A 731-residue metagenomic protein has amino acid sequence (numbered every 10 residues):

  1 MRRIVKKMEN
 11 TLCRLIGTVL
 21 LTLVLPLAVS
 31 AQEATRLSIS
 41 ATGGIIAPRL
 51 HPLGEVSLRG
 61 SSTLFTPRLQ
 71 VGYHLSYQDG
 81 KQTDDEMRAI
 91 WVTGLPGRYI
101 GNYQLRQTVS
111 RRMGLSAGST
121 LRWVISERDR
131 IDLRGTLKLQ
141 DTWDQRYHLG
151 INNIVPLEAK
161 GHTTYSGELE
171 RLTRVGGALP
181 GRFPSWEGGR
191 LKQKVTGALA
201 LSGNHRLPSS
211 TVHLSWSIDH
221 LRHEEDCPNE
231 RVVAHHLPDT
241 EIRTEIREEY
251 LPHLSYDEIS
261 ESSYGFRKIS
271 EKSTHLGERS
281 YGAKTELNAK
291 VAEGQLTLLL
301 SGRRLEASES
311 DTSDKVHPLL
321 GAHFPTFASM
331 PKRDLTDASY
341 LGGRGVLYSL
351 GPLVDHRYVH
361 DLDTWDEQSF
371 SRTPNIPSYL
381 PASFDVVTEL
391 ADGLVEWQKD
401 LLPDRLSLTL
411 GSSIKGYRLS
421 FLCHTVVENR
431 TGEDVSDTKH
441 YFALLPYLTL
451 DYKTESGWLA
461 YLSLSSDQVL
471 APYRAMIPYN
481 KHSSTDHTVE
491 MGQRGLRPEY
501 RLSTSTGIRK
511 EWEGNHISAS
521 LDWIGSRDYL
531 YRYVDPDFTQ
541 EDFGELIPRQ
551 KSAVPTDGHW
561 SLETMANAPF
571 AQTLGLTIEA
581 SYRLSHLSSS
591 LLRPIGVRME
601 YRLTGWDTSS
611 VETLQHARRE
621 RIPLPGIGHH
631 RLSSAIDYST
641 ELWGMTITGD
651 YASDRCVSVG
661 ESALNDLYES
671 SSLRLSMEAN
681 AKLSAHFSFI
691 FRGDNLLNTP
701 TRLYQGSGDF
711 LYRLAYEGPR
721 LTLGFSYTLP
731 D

Functional and structural regions predicted by a protein language model:
A31, I595-V597, Y651-S658, N680-D731: C-terminal beta-signal and adjacent terminal beta-strands/loops of Gram-negative outer-membrane beta-barrel proteins
Q32-T35, T63-L69, E127-R128, P208-S215 (+8 more regions): Short loop/turn motifs that connect adjacent beta-strands in outer-membrane beta-barrel proteins
I46-R49, T164-G181, I242-K268, L319-A382 (+1 more regions): Flexible glycine-rich, low-complexity coil/linker segments exposed to the extracellular/periplasmic environment
H51-P156, P184, K194-L201, L448: Transmembrane beta-barrel wall of Gram-negative outer-membrane proteins
Q104, V124, L139-Y147, R267-S270 (+3 more regions): Signature of Gram-negative outer-membrane beta-barrel scaffolds
G181-A198, Q468-S526, I547-R583, L624-H630 (+1 more regions): Outer-membrane beta-barrel signature, preferentially recognizing the C-terminal barrel domain of Gram-negative
P403-R405, D522-S526, F543-R655: Gram-negative outer-membrane beta-barrel transporters
C423, Y452, S456-S503, W523-G558 (+4 more regions): Surface-exposed extracellular loop regions of Gram-negative outer-membrane beta-barrel proteins, predominantly
